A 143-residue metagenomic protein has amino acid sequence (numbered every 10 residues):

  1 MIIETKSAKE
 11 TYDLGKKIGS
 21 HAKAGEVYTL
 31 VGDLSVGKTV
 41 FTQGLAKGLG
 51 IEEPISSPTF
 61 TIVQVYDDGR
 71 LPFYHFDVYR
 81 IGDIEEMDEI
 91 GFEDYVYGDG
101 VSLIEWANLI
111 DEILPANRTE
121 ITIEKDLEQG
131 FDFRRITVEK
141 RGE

Functional and structural regions predicted by a protein language model:
M1, K47, E85-M87, E93-E143: Short phosphate-coordinating micro-motif centered on Lys-Gly-acidic
M1-G15: N-terminal pre-Walker A segment at the start of P-loop NTPase domains
S20-G25: Phosphate-binding P-loop
Y28-L30: Hydrophobic anchor at the beta1->P-loop junction of P-loop NTPases
D33: P-loop (Walker A) phosphate-binding loop of NTP-binding proteins
K38: Conserved lysine of the Walker
I51-Y66: Short beta-strand-centered segment that lines the nucleotide-binding/catalytic pocket of NTP-utilizing
